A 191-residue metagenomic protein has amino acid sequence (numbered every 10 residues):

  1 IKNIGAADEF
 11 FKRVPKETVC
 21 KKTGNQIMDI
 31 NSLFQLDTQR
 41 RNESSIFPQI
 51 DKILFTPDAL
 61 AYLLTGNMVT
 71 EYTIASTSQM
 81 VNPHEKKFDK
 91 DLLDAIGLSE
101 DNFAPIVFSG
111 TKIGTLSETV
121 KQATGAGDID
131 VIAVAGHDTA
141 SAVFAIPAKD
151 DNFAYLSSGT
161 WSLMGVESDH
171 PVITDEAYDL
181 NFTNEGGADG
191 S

Functional and structural regions predicted by a protein language model:
I1-F10, I50, L54-D89, I129-S191: Glycine-rich phosphate-binding loop of actin/hexokinase-like ATP-binding domains
R13: Glycine-rich loop/turn
K16-H137: Gly/Ser/Thr-rich active-site cleft segment
